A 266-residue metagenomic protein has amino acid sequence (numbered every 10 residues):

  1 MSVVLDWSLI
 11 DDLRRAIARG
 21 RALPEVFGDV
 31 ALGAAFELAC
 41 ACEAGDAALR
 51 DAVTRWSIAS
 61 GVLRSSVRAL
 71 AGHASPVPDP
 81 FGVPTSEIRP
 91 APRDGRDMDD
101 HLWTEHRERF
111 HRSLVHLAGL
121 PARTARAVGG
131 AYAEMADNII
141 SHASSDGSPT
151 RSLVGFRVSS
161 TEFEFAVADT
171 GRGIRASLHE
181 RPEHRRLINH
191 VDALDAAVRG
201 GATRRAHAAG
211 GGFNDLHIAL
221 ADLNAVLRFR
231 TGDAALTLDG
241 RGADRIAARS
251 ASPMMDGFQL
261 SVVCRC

Functional and structural regions predicted by a protein language model:
M1-R21, D79-G82, R199-C266: Flexible, glycine-/charge-rich segments associated with ATP-binding catalytic modules
V4-P78: Amphipathic alpha-helical interaction surfaces in cytosolic regulatory modules
L49-V53, S57-G119: Long, mid-chain structured domain cores
A91-L120, R175, P182-G200, I218: Helix-loop-beta hinge of the Bergerat
L120-V158, H217-L220: Conserved ATP-binding N-box helix of the HATPase_c
N138-E180, A247: ATP-lid-like helix-loop hinge signature
R151-L153, H179-L187, G201-T203, G242-R249: Short helix/strand-bridging catalytic loops that position acidic/His residues to coordinate divalent metals and engage
E162, V167-D169, L178-R181, I188 (+4 more regions): Compact recognition or signaling/catalytic modules
